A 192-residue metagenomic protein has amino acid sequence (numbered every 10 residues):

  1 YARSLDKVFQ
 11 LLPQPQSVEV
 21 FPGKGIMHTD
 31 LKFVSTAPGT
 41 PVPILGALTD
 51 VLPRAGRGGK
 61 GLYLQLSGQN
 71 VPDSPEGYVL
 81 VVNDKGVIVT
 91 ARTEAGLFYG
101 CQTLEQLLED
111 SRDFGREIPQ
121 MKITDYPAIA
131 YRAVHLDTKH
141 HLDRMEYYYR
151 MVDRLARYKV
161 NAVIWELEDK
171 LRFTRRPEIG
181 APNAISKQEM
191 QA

Functional and structural regions predicted by a protein language model:
Y1-T124: Acidic, contiguous N-terminal accessory segments
V71-A192: Feature activates predominantly on carbohydrate-active enzymes
